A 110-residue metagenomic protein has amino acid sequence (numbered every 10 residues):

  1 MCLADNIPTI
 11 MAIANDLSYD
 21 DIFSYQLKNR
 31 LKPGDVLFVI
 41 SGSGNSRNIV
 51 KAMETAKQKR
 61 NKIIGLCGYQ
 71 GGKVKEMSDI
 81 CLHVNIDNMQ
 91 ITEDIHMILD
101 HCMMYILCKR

Functional and structural regions predicted by a protein language model:
M1-R110: Glycine-rich phosphate-binding loops that contact phosphosugars or nucleotide phosphates
